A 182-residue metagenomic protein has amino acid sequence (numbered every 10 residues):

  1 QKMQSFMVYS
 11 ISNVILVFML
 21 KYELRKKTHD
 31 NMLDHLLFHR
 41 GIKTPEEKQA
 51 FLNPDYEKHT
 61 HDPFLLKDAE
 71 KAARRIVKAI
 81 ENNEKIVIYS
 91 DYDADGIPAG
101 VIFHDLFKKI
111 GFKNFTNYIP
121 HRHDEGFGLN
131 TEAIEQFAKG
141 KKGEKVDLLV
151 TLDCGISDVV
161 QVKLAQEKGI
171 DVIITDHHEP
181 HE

Functional and structural regions predicted by a protein language model:
Q1: Detector for the Zn2+-coordinating histidines of canonical Cys2His2
Q4-E182: Replace "Mg2+/Mn2+-dependent" with "divalent metal-dependent
